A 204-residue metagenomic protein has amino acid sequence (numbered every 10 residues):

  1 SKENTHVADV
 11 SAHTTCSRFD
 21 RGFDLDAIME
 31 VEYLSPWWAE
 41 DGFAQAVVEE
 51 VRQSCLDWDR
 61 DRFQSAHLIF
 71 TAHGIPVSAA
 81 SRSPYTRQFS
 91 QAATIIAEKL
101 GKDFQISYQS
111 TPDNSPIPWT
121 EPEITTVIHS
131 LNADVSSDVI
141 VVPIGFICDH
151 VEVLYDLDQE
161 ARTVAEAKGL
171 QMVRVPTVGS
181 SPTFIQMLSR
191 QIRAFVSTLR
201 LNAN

Functional and structural regions predicted by a protein language model:
S1-N204: Extended amphipathic ligand-handling, pore-lining, and cofactor/metal-binding catalytic surfaces
